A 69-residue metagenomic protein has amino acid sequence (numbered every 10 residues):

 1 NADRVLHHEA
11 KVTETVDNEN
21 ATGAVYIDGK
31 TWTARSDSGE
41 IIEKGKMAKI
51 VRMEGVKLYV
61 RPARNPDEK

Functional and structural regions predicted by a protein language model:
R4-K69: Terminal membrane-proximal soluble interaction domains of membrane-associated proteins
